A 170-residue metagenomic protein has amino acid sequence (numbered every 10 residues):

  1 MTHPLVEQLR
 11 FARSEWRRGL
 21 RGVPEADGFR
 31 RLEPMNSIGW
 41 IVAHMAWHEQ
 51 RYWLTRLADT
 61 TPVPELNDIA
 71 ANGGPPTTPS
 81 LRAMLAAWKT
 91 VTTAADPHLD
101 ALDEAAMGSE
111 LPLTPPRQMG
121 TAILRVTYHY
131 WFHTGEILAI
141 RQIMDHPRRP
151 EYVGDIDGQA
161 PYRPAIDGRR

Functional and structural regions predicted by a protein language model:
M1, L5: Short Lys/Arg-rich basic patches
V6-R17, E25-A71, P112-R170: Short, contiguous alpha-helical
L9, R13, L20, W88 (+1 more regions): Hydrophobic alpha-helical core bundles mediating ligand binding, dimerization, or RNAP-core interactions
R21-G28, E104-M107: Short, flexible helix-adjacent loops and helix caps
G73-L111, G120-F132: Acidic/histidine-rich alpha-helical segments that form the ligand environment of transition-metal centers
